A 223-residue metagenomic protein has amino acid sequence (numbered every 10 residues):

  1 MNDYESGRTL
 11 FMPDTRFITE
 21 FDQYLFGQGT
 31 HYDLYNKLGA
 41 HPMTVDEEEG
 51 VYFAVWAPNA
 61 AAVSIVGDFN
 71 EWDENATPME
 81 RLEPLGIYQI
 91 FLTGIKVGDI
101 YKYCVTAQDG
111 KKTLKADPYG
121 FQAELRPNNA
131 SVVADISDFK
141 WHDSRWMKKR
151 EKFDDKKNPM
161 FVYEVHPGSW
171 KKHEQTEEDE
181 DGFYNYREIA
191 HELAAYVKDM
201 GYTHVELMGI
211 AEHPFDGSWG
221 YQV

Functional and structural regions predicted by a protein language model:
M1-E48, Y52, E80-E164, S169-F183 (+1 more regions): The feature marks proteins involved in alpha-glucan
V55, Y103, V165, V197 (+1 more regions): Conserved, mostly hydrophobic/aromatic
W56-V63, I95: Short proline/glycine-enriched turn/loop motifs at strand-loop junctions of beta-rich domains
V63-I65, Y101: Short beta-strand elements bearing conserved aromatic residues within extracellular beta-rich modules
V66, G168, M208: Conserved residues at the C-terminal ends of beta-strands
D68-D73, Q108: Change "in extracellular beta-sheet-rich domains … of secreted and cell-surface proteins" to "in beta-sheet-rich domains
K149-F153, A190-G201: Short amphipathic alpha-helices and their capping/turn segments at secondary-structure boundaries
K172-Q175, E180-Y184, A195-V223: Aromatic-lined carbohydrate-binding/catalytic grooves of carbohydrate-active enzymes
